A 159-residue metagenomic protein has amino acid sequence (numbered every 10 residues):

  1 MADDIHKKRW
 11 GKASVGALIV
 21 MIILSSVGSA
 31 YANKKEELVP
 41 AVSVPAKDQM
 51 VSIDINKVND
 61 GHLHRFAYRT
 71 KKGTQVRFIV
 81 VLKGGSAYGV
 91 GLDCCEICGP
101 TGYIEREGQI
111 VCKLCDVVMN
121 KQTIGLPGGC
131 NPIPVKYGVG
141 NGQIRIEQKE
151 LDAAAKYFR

Functional and structural regions predicted by a protein language model:
D3-A13: Short, Lys/Arg-rich cytosolic juxtamembrane segment immediately N-terminal
R9, I53-D54, N120: Poly-acidic low-complexity segments
K12-G28: Hydrophobic membrane-insertion alpha-helices, especially the h-region of bacterial N-terminal signal peptides
Y31-I104, G138-R159: N-terminal pre-ligand scaffold of iron-sulfur
S86, M119-K121, G128-C130, N141: Domain-level signature for proteins that mediate thiol-based redox and metal-cofactor handling
G102-E107, Q122-I124: Short Cys/His-rich "knuckle" micro-motifs
G108-V118, L126-K136: Short cysteine/histidine-rich metal-coordination sites, predominantly Zn2+-binding motifs
